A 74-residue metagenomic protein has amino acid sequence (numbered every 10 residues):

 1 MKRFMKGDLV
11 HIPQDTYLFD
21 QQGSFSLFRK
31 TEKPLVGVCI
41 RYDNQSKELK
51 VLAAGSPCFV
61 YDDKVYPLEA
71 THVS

Functional and structural regions predicted by a protein language model:
L9-T31: Beta-loop motif signature
H11, N44-S74: Intrinsically disordered, low-complexity, charged/polar segments
K33-L35: Short beta-strand or tight-loop elements that sit immediately N-terminal to catalytic metal-binding acidic residues
G37-R41: A structural signal for short, hydrophobic beta-strand segments that form beta-sheets in beta-rich/all-beta domains
